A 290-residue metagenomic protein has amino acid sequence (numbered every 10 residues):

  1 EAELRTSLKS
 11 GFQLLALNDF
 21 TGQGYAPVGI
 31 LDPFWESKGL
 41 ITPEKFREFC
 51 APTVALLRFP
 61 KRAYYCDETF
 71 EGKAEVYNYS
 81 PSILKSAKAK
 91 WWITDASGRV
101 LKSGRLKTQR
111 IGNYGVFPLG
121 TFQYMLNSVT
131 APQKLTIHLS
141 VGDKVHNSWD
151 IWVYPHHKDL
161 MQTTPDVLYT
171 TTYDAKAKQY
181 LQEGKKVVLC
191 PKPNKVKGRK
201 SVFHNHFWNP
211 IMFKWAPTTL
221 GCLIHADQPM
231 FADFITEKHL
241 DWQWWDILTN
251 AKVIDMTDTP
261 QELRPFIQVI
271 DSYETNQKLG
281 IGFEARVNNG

Functional and structural regions predicted by a protein language model:
E1-S86: Substrate-binding clefts and catalytic carboxylate motifs of secreted carbohydrate-active enzymes
D19-A26, V100, K176, K195-K197: Flexible loop/turn segments at secondary-structure boundaries
Y64-Y65, I111, V129, L181: Hydrophobic beta-strand core residues of beta-sandwich domains
D67-T108, L119-M125, P132-G142: Beta-strand-rich binding/interaction modules
T108-G112, K144-L160: Short beta-strand elements
G142-K144, N289: Glycine-centered tight beta-turn/hairpin loop motif at sheet-sheet or coil-to-beta transitions
T164-N209, N289-G290: Short alpha-beta junction capping motif
P193-V196, I211-G290: Catalytic beta-strand/loop cores that center a nucleophilic Ser/Cys/Thr and support acyl-enzyme chemistry
